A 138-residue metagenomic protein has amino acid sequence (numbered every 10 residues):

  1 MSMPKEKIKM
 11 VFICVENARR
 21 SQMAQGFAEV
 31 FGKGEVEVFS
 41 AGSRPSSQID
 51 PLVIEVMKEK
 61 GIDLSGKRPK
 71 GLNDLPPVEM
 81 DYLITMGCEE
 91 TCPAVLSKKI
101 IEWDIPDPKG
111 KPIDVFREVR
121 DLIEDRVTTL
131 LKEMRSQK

Functional and structural regions predicted by a protein language model:
S2-N73: Conserved active-site segments centered on acidic
G42, G87-C88: Short, well-ordered turn and helix-capping elements at secondary-structure junctions
P77-E79: Alpha-helix C-terminal capping/helix-to-coil transition sites in glycosyltransferase folds
C88-K138: Phosphate-binding/catalytic loops
